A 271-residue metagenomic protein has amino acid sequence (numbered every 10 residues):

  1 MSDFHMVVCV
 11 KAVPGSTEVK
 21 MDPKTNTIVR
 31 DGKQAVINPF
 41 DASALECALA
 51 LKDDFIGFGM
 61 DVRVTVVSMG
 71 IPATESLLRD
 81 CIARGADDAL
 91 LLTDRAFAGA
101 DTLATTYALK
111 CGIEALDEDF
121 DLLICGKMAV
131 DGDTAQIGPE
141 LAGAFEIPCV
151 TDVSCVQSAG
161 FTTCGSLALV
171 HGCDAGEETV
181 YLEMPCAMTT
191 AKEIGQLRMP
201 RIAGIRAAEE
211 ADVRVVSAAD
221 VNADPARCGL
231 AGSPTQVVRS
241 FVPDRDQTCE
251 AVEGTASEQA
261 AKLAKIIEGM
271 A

Functional and structural regions predicted by a protein language model:
M1-A271: N-terminal glycine-rich FAD/FM-binding segment characteristic of electron-transfer flavoproteins
